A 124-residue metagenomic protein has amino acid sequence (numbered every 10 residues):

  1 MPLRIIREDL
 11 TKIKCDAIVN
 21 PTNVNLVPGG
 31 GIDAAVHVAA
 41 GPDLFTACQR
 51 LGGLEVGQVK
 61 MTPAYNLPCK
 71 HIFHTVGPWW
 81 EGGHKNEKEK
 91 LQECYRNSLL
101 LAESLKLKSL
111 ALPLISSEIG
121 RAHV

Functional and structural regions predicted by a protein language model:
M1-R7: N-terminal and secondary-structure boundary signal
R4, T46-K70: N-terminal short beta-loop-beta anion/metal-coordinating cradle
E8-G52, V56: Short, conserved "active-site rim" segments that organize catalytic pockets and cofactor/ligand binding
D16, K70, K108: Conserved acidic residues
L67-E81: Short, basic/glycine-rich phosphate-binding loops at helix/coil junctions that contact nucleotide phosphates
W79-R121: Phosphate/ribose-phosphate-bearing ligand recognition and processing surfaces, centered on ADP-ribose/NAD(+/P+) systems
